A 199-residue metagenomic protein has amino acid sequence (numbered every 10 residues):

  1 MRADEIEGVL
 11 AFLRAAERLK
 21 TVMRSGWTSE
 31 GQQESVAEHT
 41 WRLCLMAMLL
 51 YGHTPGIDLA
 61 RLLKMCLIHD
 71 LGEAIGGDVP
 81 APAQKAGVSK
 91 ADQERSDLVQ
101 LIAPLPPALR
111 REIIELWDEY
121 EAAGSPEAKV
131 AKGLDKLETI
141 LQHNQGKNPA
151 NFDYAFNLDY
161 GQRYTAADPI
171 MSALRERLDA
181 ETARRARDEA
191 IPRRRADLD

Functional and structural regions predicted by a protein language model:
M1-D199: Alpha-helical, largely C-terminal catalytic domains that coordinate divalent metal ions via clustered Asp/Glu/His
